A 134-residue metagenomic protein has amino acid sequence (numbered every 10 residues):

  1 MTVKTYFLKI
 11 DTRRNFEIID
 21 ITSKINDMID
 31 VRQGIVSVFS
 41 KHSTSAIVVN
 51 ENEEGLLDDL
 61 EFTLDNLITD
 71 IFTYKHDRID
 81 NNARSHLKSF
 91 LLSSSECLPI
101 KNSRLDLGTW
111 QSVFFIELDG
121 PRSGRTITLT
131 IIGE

Functional and structural regions predicted by a protein language model:
M1-E134: Active-site histidine-anchored catalytic micro-motif
